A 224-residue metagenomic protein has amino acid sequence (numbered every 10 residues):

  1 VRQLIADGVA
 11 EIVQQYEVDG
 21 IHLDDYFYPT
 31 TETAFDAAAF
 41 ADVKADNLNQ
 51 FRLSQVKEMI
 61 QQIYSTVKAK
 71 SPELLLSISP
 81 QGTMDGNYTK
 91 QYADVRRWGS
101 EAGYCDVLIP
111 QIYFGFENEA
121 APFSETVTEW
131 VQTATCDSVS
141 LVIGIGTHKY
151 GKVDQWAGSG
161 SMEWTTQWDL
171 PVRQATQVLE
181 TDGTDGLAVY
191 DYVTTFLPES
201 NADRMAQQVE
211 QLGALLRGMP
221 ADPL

Functional and structural regions predicted by a protein language model:
V1-E101, Y113-F114: Polysaccharide-binding and catalytic clefts of secreted carbohydrate-active enzymes
V56-M59, T126, L170: Hydrophobic alpha-helical membrane-association signature
D94-R97, E125-E129: A short acidic, amphipathic alpha-helical/loop segment
E101-A121, E129-L224: Substrate-binding cleft of secreted/luminal carbohydrate-active enzymes
